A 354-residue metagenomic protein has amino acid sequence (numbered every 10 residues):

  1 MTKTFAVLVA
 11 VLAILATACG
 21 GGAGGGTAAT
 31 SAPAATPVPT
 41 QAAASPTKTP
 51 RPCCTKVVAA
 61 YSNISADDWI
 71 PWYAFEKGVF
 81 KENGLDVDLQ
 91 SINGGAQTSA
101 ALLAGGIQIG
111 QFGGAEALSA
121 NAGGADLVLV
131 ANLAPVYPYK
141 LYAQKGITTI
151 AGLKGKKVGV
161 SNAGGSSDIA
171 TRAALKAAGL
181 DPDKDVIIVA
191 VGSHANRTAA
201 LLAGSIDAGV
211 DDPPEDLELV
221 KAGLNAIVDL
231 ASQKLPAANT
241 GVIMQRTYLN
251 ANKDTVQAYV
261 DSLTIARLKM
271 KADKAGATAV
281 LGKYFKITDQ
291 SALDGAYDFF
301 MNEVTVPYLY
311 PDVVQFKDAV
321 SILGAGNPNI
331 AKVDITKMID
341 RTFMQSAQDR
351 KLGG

Functional and structural regions predicted by a protein language model:
M1-L8: Bacterial N-terminal signal peptides that target proteins for export
C19-S31: Bacterial lipoprotein signal-peptidase II cleavage site
A28-V191, R197-A200, D207-P213, N225-P236: Short, glycine-/small- and polar/acidic-enriched structural segments that line small-molecule recognition paths
Q108, A115-E116, A195-F285: Pocket-lining segment of extracytoplasmic ligand-binding domains
S166-V186, S262-G295, K337-I339, S346-A347 (+1 more regions): Ligand-binding clefts/hinges and TM-proximal coupling segments of bilobed small-molecule sensing domains
N250-I330: Secondary-structure end/capping motifs
V320-G354: Conserved C-terminal helix/tail region of periplasmic/extracytoplasmic solute-binding proteins
